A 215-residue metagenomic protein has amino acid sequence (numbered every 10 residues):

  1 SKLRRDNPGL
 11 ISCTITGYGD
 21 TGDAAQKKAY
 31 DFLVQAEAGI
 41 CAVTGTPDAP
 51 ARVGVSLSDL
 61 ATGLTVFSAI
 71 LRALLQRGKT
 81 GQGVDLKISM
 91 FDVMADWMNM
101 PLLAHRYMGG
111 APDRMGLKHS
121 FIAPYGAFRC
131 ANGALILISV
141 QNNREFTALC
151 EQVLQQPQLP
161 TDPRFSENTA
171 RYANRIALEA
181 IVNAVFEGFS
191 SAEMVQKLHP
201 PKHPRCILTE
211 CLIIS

Functional and structural regions predicted by a protein language model:
K2-V140, A148: Active-site-adjacent "lid/gating" segments in soluble enzymes
R4-R5, E187, H199, S215: Alpha-helix boundary recognition
T14, A42, M90, T161 (+2 more regions): Structural signal for conserved beta-strand scaffold positions within catalytic alpha/beta enzyme cores
V93, R144, T209-I213: Alpha-helix/helix-capping structural signal
D96-M100, A170-L178, S215: Short, solvent-exposed polar/charged micro-motifs at secondary-structure junctions
P124-R205: Aromatic-enriched alpha-helical interface/lid elements that frame and gate functional surfaces
A180, C206-S215: Conserved PLP-binding catalytic core of the aspartate aminotransferase-like
